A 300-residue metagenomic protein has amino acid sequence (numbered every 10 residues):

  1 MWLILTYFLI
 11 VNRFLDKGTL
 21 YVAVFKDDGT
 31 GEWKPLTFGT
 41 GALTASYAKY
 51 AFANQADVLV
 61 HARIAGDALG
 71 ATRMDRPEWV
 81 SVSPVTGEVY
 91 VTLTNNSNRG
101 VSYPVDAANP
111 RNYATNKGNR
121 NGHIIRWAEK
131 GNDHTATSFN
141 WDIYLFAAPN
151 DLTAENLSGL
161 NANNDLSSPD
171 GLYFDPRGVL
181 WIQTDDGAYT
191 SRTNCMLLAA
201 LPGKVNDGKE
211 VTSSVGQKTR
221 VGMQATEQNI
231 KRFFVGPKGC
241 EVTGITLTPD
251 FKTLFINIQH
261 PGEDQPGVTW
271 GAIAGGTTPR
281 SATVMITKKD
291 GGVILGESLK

Functional and structural regions predicted by a protein language model:
M1-K300: Sequence/structural signature of beta-propeller domains
